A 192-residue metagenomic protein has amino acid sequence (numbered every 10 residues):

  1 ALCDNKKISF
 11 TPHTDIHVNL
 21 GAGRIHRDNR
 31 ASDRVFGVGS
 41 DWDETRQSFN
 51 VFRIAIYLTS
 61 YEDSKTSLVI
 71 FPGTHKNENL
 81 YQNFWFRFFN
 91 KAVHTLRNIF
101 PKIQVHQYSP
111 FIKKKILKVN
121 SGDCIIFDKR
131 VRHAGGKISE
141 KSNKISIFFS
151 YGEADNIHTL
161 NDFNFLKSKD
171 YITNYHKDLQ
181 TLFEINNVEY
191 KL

Functional and structural regions predicted by a protein language model:
A1-S121, G136-S142, F149-A154: Non-heme Fe(II) oxygenase catalytic core, chiefly the N-lobe of the double-stranded beta-helix
F84-W85, S121-I126, R130-L192: Non-heme Fe(II)/2-oxoglutarate
